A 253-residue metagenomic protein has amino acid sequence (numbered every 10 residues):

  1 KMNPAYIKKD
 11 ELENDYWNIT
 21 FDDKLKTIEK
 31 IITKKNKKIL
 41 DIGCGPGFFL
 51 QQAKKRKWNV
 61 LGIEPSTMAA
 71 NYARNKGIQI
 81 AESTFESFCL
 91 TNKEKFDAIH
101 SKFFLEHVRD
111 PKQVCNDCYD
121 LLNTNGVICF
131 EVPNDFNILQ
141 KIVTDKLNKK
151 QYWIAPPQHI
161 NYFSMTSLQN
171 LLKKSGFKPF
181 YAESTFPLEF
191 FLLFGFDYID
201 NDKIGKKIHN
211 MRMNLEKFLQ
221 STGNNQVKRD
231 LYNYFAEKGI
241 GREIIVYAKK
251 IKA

Functional and structural regions predicted by a protein language model:
K1-K102, P111-C115, S184, H209-Q220 (+1 more regions): Conserved N-terminal segment of class I S-adenosyl-L-methionine
V60, I128-F130: Hydrophobic/aromatic residues located in beta-strands of well-ordered beta-sheets within soluble catalytic
K102-R109, E131: Short catalytic micro-motifs in class I SAM-dependent methyltransferases
K112-V127: A short glycine-rich, Lys/Arg-flanked "PGG" loop and its adjoining helix->strand segment in the class I
N125, F136-I138, F186-L188: Feature marks short, surface-exposed loop/turn motifs that line or immediately flank catalytic pockets and channel
F130-N161, T166-K173, F196-D197: Short, glycine-/aromatic-enriched active-site segment of Class I SAM-dependent methyltransferases
F180-M213: Conserved catalytic loop of SAM-dependent methyltransferase domains
